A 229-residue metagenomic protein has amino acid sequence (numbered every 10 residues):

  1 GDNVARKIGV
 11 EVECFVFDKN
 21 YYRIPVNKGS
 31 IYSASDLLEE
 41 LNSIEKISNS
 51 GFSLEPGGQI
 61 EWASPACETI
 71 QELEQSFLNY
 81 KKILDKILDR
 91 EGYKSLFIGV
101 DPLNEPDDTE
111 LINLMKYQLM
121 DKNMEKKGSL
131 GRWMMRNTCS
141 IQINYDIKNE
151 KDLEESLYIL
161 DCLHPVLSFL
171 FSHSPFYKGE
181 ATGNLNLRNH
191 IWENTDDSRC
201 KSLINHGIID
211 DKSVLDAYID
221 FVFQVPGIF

Functional and structural regions predicted by a protein language model:
G1-G131, N137: Terminal catalytic/cofactor-binding subdomain
V100-D107, N113-K127, G131-F229: Loop-rich catalytic cores of soluble enzymes, especially ATP-dependent carboxylate-amine ligases and other
